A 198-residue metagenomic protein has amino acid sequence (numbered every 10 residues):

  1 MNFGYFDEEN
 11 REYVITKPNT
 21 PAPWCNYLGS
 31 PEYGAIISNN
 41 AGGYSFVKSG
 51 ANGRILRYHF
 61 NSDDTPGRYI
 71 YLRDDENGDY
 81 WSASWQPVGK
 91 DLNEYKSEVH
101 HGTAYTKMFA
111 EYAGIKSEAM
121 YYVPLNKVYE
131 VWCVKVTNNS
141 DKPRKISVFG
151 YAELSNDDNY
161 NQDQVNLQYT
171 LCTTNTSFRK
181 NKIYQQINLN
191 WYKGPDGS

Functional and structural regions predicted by a protein language model:
M1-S198: Anionic coordination/interaction segments
